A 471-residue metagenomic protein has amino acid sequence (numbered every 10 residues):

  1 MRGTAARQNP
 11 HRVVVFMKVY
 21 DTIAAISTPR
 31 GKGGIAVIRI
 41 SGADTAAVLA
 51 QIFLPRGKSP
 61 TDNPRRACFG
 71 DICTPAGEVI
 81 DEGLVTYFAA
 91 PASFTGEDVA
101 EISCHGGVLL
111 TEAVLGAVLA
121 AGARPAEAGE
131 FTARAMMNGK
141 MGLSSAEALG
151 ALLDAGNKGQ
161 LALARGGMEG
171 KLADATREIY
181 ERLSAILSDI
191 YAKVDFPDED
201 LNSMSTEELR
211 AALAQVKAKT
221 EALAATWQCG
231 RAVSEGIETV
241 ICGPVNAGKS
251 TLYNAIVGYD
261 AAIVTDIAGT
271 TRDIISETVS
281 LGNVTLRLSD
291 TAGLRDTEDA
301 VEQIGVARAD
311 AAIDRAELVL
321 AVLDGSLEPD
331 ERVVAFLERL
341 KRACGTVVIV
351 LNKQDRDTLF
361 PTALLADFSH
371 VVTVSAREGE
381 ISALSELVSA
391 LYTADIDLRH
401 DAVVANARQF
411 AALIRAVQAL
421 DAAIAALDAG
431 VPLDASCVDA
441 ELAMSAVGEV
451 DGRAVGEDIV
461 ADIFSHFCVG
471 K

Functional and structural regions predicted by a protein language model:
A6, P10-A162, G166, G170 (+3 more regions): A glycine-rich (often HGG/GG-containing) alpha/beta subdomain
K18-I26, R30, G70, K158-S280 (+3 more regions): C-terminal-of-GTPase-core extension/linker across diverse P-loop GTPases
G31, A43-D44, A89-S93, G107-L109 (+5 more regions): Conserved nucleotide-binding/hydrolysis micro-motifs of P-loop NTPases
F69-D81, V85-A89, G269-T297: Switch I (G2) and immediately adjacent beta-strands of P-loop GTPase domains
L288, V322, V350: Generic enzyme active-site microenvironment
E302-S326: Inter-motif core of Ras-like GTPase G domains
